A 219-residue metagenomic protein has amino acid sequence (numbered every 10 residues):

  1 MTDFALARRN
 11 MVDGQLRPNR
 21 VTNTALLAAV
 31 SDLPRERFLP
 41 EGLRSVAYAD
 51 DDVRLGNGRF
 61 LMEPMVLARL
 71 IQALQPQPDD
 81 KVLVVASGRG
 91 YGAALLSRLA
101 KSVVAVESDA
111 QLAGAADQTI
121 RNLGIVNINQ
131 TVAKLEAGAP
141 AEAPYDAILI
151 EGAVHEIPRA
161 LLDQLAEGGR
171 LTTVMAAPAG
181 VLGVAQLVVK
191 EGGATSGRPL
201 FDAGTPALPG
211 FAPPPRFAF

Functional and structural regions predicted by a protein language model:
M1-S87, Y91-L99, L112-V126, V189-F219: Class I SAM-dependent transferase core
Q75-S196: Conserved nucleotide-cofactor-binding alpha/beta core module
